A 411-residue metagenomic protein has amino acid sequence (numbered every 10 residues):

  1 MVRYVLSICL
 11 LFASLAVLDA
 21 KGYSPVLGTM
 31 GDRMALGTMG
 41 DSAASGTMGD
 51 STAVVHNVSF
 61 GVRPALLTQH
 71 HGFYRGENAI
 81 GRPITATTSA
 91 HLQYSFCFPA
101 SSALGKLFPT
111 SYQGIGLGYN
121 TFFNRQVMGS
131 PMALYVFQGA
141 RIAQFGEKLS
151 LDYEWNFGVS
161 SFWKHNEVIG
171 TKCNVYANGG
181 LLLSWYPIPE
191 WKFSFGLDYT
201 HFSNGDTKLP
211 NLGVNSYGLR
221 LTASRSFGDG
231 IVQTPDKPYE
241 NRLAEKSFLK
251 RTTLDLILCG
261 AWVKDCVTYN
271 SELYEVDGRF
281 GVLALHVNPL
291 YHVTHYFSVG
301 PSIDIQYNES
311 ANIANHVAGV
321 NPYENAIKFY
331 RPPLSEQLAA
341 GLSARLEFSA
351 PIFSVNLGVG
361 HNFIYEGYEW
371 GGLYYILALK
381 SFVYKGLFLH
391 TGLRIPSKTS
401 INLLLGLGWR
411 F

Functional and structural regions predicted by a protein language model:
V54, I84-A90, M128-L134, L149 (+9 more regions): Residues that define the transmembrane beta-barrel architecture of outer-membrane proteins
H56-F60, S111-I115, L149-F157, F193-L197 (+8 more regions): Transmembrane beta-strands of outer-membrane beta-barrel proteins
F60, A90-F96, V136-I142, W155-V159 (+9 more regions): Residues on the lipid-exposed face of transmembrane beta-strands in outer-membrane beta-barrel proteins
V62-T68, F96, L117-F123, F157-W163 (+8 more regions): Transmembrane beta-strands of outer-membrane beta-barrel pores
L67-S89, Q126-M128, K264-L285: Surface-exposed strand-loop-strand hairpins of Gram-negative outer-membrane beta-barrel proteins
T68, S101-A103, G146-K148, W185-F193 (+5 more regions): Repeated loop/turn-to-beta-strand initiation elements of outer-membrane beta-barrel proteins
I84-T85, T121-P131, F145-E147, D206-L209 (+5 more regions): Solvent-exposed loop/turn segments connecting transmembrane beta-strands in outer-membrane beta-barrel proteins
L92, N215-P238, S400-F411: Outer-membrane beta-barrel "beta-signal"
